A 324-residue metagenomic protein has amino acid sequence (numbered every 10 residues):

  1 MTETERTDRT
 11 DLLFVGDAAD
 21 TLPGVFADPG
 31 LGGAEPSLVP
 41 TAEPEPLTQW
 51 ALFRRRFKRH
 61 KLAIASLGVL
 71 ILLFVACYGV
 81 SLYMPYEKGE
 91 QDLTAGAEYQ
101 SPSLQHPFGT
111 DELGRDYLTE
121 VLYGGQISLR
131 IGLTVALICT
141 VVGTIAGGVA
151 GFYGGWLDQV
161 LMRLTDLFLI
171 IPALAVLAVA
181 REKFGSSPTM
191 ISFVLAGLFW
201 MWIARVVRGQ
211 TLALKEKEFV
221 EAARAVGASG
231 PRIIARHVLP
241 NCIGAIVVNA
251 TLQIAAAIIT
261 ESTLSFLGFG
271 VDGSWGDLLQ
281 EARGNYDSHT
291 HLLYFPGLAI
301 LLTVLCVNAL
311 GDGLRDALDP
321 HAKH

Functional and structural regions predicted by a protein language model:
M1-T144, G148-V149, W156, A257 (+2 more regions): Gly/Trp-centered helix-boundary motif
H60-I64, V121-G124, S128-G132, L164 (+5 more regions): Loop-to-transmembrane-helix entry motif
A65-V69, I131-V135, L161-L164, L177 (+5 more regions): Hydrophobic core positions of alpha-helical segments in small-molecule transporters and transporter systems
L73, R181, L195-F199, V248 (+3 more regions): Hydrophobic transmembrane alpha-helices of secondary-active solute transporters
P107, D111, Y117, I138-G143 (+4 more regions): Generic hydrophobic transmembrane alpha-helix motif, especially the helices
Q126-V142, L177, L212, P231-E261 (+1 more regions): Transmembrane alpha-helices
L169, A180-K183, L195, Q210-T211 (+2 more regions): Glycine-rich helix-loop "coupling/hinge" segments at transmembrane-helix boundaries in multipass transporters
